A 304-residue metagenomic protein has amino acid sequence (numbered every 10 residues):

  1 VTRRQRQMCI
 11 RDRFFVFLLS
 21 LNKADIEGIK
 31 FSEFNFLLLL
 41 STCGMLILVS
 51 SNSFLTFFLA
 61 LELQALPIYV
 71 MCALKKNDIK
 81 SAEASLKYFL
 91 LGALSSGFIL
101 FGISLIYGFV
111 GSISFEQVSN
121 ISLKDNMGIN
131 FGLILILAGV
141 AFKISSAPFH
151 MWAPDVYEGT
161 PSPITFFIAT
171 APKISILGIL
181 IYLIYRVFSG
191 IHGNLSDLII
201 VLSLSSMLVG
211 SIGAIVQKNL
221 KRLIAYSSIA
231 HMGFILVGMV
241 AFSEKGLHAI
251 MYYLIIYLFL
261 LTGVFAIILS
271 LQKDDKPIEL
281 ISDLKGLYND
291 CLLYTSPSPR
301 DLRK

Functional and structural regions predicted by a protein language model:
V1-R6, I10, Y294-K304: Single conserved hydrophobic/aromatic residue that forms the stacking wall/gate of nucleotide- or nucleobase-binding
R4-Q7, R11-V49: Hydrophobic alpha-helical transmembrane segments in multi-pass integral membrane proteins
Q7, R11, L55-P67, N130-V140 (+2 more regions): Structural signature of hydrophobic alpha-helical transmembrane segments
F15-I26, V70-K80, S146-Y157, L208-K221: C-terminal ends of transmembrane helices
L18, A84, I134-L198: Short helix-boundary/re-entrant hairpin motifs in multi-pass inner-membrane proteins
I26-L40, N77-S95, V156-A169, G193-S196 (+1 more regions): Membrane-interfacial loop-to-helix junctions in multi-pass inner-membrane proteins
F54-G128, A214-I278: Alpha-helical multi-pass transmembrane bundles of energy-transducing inner-membrane proteins
I99-W152, I184-L195, K245-G246, S270-D290 (+2 more regions): Juxtamembrane/interfacial segments at transmembrane-helix boundaries in multi-pass membrane proteins
